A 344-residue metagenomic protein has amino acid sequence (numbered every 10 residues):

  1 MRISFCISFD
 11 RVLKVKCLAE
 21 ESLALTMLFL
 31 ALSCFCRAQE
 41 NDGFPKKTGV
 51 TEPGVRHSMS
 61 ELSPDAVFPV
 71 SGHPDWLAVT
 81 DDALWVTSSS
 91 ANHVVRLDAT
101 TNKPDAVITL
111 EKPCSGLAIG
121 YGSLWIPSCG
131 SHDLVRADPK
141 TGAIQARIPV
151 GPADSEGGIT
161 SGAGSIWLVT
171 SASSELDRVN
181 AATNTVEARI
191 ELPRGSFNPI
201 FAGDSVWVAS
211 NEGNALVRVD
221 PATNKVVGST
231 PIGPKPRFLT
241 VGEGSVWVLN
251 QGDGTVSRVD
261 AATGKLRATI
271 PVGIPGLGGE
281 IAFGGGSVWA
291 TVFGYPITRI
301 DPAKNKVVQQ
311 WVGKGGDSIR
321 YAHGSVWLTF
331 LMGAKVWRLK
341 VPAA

Functional and structural regions predicted by a protein language model:
M1-A19: N-terminal secretory signal peptides that target proteins for export/translocation
I3, K14, A31-S33, E111: Mature extracytoplasmic/luminal segments of secretory-pathway proteins
S4, L23-A24, V288: Low-complexity intrinsically disordered segments
S22-S33: Bacterial N-terminal signal peptides
C36-A344: Predominantly soluble domains enriched in secretory-pathway, periplasmic, or organellar proteins
